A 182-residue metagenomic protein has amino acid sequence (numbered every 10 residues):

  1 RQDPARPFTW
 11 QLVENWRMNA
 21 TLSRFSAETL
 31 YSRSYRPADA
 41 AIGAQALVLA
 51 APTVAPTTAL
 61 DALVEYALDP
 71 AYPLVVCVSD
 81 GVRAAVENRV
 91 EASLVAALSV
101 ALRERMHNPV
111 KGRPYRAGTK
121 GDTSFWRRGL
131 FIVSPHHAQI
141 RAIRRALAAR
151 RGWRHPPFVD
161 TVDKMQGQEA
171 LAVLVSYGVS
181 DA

Functional and structural regions predicted by a protein language model:
R1-A182: Conserved helicase motor core of SF1/SF2 NTP-dependent helicases
